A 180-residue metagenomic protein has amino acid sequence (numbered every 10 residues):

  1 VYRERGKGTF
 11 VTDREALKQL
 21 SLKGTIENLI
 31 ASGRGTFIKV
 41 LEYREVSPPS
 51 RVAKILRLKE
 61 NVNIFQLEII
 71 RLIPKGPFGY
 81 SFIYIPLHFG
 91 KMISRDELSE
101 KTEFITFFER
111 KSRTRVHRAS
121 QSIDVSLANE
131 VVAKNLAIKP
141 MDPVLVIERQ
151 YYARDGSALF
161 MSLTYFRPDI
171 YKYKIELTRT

Functional and structural regions predicted by a protein language model:
V1-N63, K91-H117, K172-T180: HTH-adjacent hinge/linker in prokaryotic transcriptional regulators
R5, I73, E148: A cytosolic small-molecule/anion-sensing beta-strand core signal
G6, Y80-S81, L136: Short alpha-helix boundary/capping motifs
I38, P77-I83, T164-F166: A short glycine-rich, His/Asp/Glu-containing loop-to-beta-strand
L41, Q66-L67, V146-I147: Short loop/turn microsegments at loop-to-beta-strand junctions
Y43-E45, I70, Q150: Residue-level recognition of beta-strand microenvironments
K54-N61, Q66, L72-F78, F82 (+1 more regions): Catalytic-core "active-site belt" of small-molecule-metabolizing enzymes, emphasizing His/Asp/Glu-rich regions
R57-E60, G76, H88, D96 (+1 more regions): C-terminal regulatory/effector modules of DNA-binding transcriptional regulators
